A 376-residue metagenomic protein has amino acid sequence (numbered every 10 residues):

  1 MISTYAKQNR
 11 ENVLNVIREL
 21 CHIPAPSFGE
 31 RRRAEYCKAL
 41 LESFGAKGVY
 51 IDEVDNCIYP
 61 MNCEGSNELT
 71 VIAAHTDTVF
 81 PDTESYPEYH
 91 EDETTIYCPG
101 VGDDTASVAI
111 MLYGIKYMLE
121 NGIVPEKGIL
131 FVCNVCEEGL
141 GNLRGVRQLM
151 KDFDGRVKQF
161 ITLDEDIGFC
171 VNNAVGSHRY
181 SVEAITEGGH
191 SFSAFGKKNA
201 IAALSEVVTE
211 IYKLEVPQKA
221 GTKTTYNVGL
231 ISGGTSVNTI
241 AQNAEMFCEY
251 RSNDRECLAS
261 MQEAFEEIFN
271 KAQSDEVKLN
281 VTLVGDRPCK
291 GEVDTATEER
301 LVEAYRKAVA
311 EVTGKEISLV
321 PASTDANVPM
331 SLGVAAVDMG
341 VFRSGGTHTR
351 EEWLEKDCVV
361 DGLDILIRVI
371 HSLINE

Functional and structural regions predicted by a protein language model:
M1, N172, I185, G189-F192 (+2 more regions): Metal-dependent amide/peptide-bond hydrolase catalytic core, centered on the "pita-bread" metallohydrolase fold
M1-R31, C289, S344-H348: N-terminal capping segment at the start of a domain
N12, L40-E42, S66-C133, F153 (+1 more regions): Active-site metal-coordination/substrate-binding segment of hydrolases, especially metallo-dependent peptidases
V16-E19, A25-E68, E91: A non-catalytic alpha/beta surface segment that caps or lines the substrate-entry region of metallo-dependent hydrolase
P24, L41, Y59, I72-H75 (+9 more regions): Buried hydrophobic positions in well-ordered alpha/beta secondary-structure cores of metabolic enzymes
T76-T78, T95, V132-G141, L163-I167 (+2 more regions): Acidic, glycine-rich active-site loops and adjacent beta-strand->loop/helix elements that engage anionic groups
D77-D92, V157, N172-E183, V337: Acidic-glycine-rich active-site phosphate/pyrophosphate-binding loop
D104-S177, E249, I374: Acidic/histidine-rich catalytic neighborhood of metal-dependent amide-processing enzymes
